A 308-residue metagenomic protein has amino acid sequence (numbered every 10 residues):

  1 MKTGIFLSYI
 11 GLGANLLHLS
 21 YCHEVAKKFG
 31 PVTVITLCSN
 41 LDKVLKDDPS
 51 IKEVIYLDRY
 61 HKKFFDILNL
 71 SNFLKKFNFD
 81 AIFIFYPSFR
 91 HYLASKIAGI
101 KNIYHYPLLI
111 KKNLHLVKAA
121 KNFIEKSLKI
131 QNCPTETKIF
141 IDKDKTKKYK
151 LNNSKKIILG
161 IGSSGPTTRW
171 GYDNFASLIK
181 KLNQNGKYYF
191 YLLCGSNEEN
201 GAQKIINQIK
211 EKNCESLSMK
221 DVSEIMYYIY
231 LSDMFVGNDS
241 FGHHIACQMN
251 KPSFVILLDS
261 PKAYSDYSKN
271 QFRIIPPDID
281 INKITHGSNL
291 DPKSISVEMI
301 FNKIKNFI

Functional and structural regions predicted by a protein language model:
K2-V117, E224-Y227: Active-site and donor-binding regions of nucleotide-sugar-utilizing enzymes
F6-I10, R90, K143-G201, L258-P261: Active-site donor-nucleotide binding/catalytic segment of nucleotide-sugar enzymes
L37, F85, G160, G237-D239 (+1 more regions): Replace "coordinates the UDP/GDP/TDP-sugar" with "coordinates nucleotide-activated sugar donors
D47, L109-I110, C247-I308: Nucleotide-sugar donor-binding patch of glycosyltransferase catalytic domains
D47-I51, I97-K101, G186, I209-K212 (+2 more regions): Short, structured coil segments at secondary-structure junctions
L68, N174-L258: Donor-binding and catalytic core of enzymes assembling or modifying cell-surface/extracellular glycoconjugates
Y104-T168, Y172: Mid-sequence helix-capping/hinge segment at a functional interface
